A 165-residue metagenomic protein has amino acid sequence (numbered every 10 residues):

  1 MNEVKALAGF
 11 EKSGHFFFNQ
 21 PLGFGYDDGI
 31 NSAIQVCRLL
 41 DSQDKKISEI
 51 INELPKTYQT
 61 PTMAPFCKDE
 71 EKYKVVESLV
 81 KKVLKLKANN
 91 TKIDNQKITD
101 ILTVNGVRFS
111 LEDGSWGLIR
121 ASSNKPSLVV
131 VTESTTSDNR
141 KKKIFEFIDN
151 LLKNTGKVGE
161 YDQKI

Functional and structural regions predicted by a protein language model:
M1-V131, T136-I165: Phosphate-binding and adjacent anionic-ligand microenvironments
